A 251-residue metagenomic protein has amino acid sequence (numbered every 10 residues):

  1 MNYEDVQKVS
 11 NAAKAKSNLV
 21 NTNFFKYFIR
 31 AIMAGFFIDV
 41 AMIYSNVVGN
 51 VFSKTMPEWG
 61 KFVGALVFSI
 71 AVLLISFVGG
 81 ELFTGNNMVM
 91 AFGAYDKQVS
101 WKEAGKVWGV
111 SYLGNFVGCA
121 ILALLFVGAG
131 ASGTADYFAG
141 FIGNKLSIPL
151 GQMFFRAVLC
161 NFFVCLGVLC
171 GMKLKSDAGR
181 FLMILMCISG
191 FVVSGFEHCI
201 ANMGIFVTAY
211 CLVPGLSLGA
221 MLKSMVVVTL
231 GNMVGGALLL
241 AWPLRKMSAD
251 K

Functional and structural regions predicted by a protein language model:
M1-K251: Alpha-helical transmembrane segments and their helix-helix packing motifs
